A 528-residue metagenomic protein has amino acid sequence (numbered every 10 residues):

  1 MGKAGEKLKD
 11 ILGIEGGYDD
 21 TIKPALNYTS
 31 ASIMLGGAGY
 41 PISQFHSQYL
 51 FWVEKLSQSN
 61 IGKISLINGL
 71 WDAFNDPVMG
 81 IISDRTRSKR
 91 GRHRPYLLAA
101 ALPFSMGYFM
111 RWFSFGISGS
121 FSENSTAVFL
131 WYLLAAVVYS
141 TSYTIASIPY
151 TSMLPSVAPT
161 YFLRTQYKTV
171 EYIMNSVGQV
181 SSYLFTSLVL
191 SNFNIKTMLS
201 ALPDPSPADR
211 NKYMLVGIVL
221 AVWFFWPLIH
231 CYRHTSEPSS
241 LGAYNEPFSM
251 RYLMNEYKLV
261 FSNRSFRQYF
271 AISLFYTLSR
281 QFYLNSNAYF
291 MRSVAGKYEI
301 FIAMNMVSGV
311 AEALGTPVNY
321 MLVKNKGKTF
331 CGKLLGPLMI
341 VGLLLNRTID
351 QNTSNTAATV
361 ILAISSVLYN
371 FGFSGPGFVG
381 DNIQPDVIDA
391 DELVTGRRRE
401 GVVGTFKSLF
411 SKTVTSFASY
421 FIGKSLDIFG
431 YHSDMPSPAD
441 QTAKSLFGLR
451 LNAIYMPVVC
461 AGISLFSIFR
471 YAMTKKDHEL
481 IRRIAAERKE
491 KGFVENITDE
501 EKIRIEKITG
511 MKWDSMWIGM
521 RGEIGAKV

Functional and structural regions predicted by a protein language model:
G2-V528: Membrane-embedded alpha-helical bundles of multi-pass transporters/translocases, especially carrier/permease families
